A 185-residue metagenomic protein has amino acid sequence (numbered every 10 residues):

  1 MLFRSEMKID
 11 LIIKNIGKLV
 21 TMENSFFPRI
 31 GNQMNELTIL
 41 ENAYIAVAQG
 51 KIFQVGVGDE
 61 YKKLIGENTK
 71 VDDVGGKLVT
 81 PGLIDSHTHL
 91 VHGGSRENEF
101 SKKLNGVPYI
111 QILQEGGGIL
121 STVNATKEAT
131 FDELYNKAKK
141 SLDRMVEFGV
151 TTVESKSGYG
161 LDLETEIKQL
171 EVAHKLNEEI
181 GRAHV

Functional and structural regions predicted by a protein language model:
M1-L2, H184: Short, small-residue-biased leader/transition segments that mark boundaries at the very start of proteins
K8-K14, K62-N105: Replace "His-x-His-based motif
N15-I16, G50: Solvent-exposed loop/turn tips at the surfaces of repeat/solenoid architectures
M22-V79: Histidine-rich, glycine-flanked metal-binding segment
A46, K77-L78, R96-S155, E171-E178: Alpha-helical scaffold segments that flank or form the walls of functional sites
G50, A183-V185: Adenylate-forming
I84-S86, V153-S155, R182: Hydrophobic faces of well-ordered beta-strands that scaffold small-molecule active sites in alpha/beta enzyme cores
S157-V172: Active-site glycine- and acidic-residue-rich loops that bind and position anionic ligands or nucleotide-like cofactors
